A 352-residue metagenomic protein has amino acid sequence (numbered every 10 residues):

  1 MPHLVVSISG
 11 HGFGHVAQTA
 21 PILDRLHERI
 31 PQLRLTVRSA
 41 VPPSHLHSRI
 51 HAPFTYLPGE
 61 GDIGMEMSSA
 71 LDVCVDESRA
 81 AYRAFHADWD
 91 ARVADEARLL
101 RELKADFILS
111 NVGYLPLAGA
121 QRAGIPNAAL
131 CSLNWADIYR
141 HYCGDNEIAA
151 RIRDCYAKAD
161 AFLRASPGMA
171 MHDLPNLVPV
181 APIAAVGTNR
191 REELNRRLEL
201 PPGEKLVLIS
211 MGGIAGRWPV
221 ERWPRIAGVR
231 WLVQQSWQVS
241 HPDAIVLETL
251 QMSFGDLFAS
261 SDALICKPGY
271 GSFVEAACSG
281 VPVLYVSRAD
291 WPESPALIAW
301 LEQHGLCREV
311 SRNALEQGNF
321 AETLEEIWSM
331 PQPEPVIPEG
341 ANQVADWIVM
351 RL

Functional and structural regions predicted by a protein language model:
V16-L26: Short amphipathic alpha-helix
L23, I183, N189-A263: Donor-nucleotide binding loops and adjacent catalytic segments primarily of GT-B fold Leloir glycosyltransferases
Q32-A87: Conserved nucleotide-sugar phosphate-binding/catalytic loop shared by glycosyltransferases and other
D72-F107, L115: Conserved nucleotide-sugar donor-binding subdomain of glycosyltransferases
D95-R153: Conserved nucleotide-sugar donor-interacting segment of glycosyltransferase catalytic cores, predominantly GT-B
F107-N111, S253-A296: A donor-sugar binding/catalytic signature common to diverse glycosyltransferases and related nucleotide-sugar
I138-G216: A nucleotide-sugar donor-handling region in carbohydrate enzymes
A321-L352: C-terminal amphipathic helix plus adjacent low-complexity, charged tail appended to glycosyltransferase catalytic
